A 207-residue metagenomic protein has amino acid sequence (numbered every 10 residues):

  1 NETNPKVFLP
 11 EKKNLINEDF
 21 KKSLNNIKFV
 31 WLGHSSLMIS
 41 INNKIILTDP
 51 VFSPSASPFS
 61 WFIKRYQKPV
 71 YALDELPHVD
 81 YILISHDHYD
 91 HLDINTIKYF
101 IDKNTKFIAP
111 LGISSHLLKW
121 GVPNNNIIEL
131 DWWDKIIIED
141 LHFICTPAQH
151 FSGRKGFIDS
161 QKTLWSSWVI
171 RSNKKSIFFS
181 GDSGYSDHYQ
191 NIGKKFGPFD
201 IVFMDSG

Functional and structural regions predicted by a protein language model:
N1-E75, I170-G181, D200-G207: Metallo-beta-lactamase
T3-L24, A109-K175: Metallo-beta-lactamase
G33-S35, H88-D90, H150, S183-S186: Short beta->alpha connector loops
S36-N42, I137, D187-G197: Short amphipathic alpha-helices and their capping/turn segments at secondary-structure boundaries
L47-D49, H78-H88, I108-P110, E129 (+3 more regions): Active-site neighborhood of phospho(di)ester-bond hydrolases with catalytic His/Asp-centered motifs
S60-I108, G197-F203, G207: Active-site metal-binding motif and surrounding structural segment of the metallo-beta-lactamase
H91, S115-K119, D187-H188: Phosphate- and divalent-cation-binding pockets in alpha/beta enzyme and binding domains that engage nucleotide-derived
N95, H150-G207: Active-site-proximal loop/helix segments of hydrolase catalytic cores
